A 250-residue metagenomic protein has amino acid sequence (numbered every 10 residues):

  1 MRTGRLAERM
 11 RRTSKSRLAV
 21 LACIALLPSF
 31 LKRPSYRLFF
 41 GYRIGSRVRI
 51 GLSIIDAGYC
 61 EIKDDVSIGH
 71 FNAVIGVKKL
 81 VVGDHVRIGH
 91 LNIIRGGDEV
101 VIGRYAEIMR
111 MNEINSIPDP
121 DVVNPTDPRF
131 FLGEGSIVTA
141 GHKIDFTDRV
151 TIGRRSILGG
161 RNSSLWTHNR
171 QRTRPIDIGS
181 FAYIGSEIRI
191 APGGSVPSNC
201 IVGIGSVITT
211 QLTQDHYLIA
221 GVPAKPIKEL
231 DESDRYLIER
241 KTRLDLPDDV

Functional and structural regions predicted by a protein language model:
M1-L165, N169-T173, G179-F181, E187-G193 (+3 more regions): Domain-scale signature associated with acetyltransferase and cell-envelope carbohydrate enzymes
V207-I208: Conserved sequence/active-site signature of Rossmann-fold short-chain dehydrogenase/reductase
